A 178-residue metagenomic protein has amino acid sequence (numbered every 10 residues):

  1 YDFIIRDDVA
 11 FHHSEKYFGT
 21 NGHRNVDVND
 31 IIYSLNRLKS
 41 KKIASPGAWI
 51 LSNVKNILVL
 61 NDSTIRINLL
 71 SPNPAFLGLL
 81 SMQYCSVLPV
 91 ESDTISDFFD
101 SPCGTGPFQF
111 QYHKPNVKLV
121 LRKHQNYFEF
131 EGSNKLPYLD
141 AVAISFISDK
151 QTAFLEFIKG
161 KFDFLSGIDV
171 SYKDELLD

Functional and structural regions predicted by a protein language model:
Y1-K41, F154-E156: Aromatic- and charge-enriched surface segment that lines or borders ligand/interaction sites
D2-D8, D30, I43-V90: Surface-exposed binding/hinge segments that line and control ligand-binding clefts or catalytic entry sites
D2-I4, V120-R122, A143-F146, E156 (+1 more regions): Structural recognition of the beta-strand scaffold that forms the well-ordered cores of secreted hydrolase catalytic
D7-A10, N36-I43, S81, N126 (+2 more regions): Sec-exported extracytoplasmic/periplasmic mature domains
I31, S63-I65, I158-G167: Alpha-to-beta junction loops
K41, N68, P72-P137, A141-A143 (+1 more regions): Gly/Pro-rich hinge or "lid" segments in bacterial periplasmic/extracellular proteins
E131, D174-D178: Ligand-binding "clamshell"
A153-F154, K173: Short, hydrophobic alpha-helical packing/hinge segments within bilobed ligand-binding/sensory domains
